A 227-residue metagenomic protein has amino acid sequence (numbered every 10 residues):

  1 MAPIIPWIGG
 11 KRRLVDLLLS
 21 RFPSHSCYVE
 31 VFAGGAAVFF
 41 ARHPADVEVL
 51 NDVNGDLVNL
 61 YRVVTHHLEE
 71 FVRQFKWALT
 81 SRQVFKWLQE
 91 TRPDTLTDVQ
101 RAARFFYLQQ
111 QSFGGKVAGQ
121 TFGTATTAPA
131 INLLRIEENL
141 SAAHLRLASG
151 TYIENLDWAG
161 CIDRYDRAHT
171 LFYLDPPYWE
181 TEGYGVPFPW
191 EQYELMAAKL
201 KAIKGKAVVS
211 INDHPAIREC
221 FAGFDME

Functional and structural regions predicted by a protein language model:
M1-R13, R21-F22, A36, T65-Y173 (+4 more regions): SAM-dependent nucleic-acid methyltransferase catalytic core
S24-Q83: Conserved S-adenosyl-L-methionine
Y28, T170-L174, A207: Generic beta-sheet signal
F39-P44, D163-R167, I217-G223: Short loop/helix-cap segments at secondary-structure boundaries that form the rim of catalytic
V47, Y152, D225-E227: Conserved beta-strand segments of alpha/beta enzyme cores
Y184-F188: Acceptor-substrate binding/catalytic loop of class I
P189-E227: Long, positively charged, glycine-interspersed low-complexity recognition regions
